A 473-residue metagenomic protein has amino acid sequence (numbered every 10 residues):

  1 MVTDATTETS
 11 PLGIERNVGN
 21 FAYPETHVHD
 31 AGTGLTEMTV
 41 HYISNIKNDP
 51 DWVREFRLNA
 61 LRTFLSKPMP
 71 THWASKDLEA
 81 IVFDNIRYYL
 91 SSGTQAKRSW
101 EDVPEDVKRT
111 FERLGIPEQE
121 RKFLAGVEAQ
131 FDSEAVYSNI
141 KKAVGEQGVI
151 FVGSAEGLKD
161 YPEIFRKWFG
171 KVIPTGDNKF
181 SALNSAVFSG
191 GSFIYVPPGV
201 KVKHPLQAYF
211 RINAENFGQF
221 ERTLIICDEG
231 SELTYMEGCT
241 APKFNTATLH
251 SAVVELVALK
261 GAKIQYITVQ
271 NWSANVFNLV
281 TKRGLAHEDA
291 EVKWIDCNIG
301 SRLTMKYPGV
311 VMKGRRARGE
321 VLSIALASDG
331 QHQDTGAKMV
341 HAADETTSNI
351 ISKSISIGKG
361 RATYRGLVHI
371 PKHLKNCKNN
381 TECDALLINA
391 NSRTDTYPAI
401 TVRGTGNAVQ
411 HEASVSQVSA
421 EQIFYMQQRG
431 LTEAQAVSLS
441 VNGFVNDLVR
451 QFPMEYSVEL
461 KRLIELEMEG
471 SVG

Functional and structural regions predicted by a protein language model:
V2-V253, K260-K263: Short, low-to-moderate order helix/coil transition modules at the start of elongated helical scaffolds
Y137-N139, A143-F424, Q428-L431, V445-G473: Conserved beta-strand/loop scaffold segments within soluble protein domains that form the structured core and edges
